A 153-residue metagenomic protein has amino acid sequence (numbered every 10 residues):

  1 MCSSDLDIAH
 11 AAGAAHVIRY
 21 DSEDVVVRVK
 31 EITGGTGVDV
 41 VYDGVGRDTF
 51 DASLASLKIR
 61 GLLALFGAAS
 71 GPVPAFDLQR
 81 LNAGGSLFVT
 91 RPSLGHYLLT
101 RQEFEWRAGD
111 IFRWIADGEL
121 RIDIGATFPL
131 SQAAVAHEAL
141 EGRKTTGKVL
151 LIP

Functional and structural regions predicted by a protein language model:
M1-S3: Short, small-residue-biased leader/transition segments that mark boundaries at the very start of proteins
L6-D7, V26: Short alpha-helix immediately C-terminal to the canonical SAM-binding loop
A14, G37-V38, L120, A133: Local beta-strand N-terminus motif with an aromatic residue
H16-D21, F128-S131: Short acidic-hydrophobic, aromatic-tinged amphipathic segments that line or gate anion-handling sites
V25-G35: Short amphipathic alpha-helix with an adjacent loop that forms part of the alpha/beta core around
V41-Y42, A64: N-terminal Rossmann-like NAD(P) cofactor-binding module of classical short-chain dehydrogenase/reductase
D48-E119, P153: Glycine-rich phosphate-binding loop and adjacent beta-alpha segment of Rossmann(oid) nucleotide-cofactor-binding
Q102-P153: C-terminal hydrophobic helical "lid"/dimerization subdomain of Rossmann-like NAD(P)H-dependent oxidoreductases
